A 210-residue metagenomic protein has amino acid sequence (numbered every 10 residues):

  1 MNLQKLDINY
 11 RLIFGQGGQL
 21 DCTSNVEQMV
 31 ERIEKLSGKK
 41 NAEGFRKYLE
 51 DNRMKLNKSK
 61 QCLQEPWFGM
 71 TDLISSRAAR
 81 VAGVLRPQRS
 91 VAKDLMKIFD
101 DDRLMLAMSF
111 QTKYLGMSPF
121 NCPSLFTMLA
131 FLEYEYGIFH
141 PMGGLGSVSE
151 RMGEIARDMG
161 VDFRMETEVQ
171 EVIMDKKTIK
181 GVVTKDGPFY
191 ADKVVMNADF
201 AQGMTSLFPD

Functional and structural regions predicted by a protein language model:
M1-N9, F99: N-terminal FAD cofactor-binding segment of flavoenzymes
N9-F14, K180-V182: Short polybasic amphipathic segments
G15-N121: Rossmann-like flavin
Q16-L20, T178, G187-F189: Short acidic/polar mixed-charge low-complexity motifs
R86, M128-K185, D192: Helical element adjacent to the flavin cofactor pocket in flavoenzyme catalytic cores
L106-M108, M165, T184, M196-N197: General beta-strand structural signal in soluble alpha/beta enzymes
Y114-G116, E171-I173, A201-T205: Flexible loop/turn segments at secondary-structure boundaries
K193-D210: Flavin (primarily FAD) binding-site architecture
